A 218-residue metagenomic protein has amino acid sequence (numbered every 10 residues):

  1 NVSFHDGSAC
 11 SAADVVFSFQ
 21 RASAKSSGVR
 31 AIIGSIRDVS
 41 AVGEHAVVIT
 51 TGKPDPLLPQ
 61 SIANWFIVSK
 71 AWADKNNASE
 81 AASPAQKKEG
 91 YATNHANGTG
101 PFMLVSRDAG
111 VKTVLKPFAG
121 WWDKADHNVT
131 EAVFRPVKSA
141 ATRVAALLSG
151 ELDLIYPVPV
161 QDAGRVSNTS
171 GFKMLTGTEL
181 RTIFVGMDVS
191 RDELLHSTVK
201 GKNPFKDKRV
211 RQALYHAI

Functional and structural regions predicted by a protein language model:
N1-R30, D38-A41, T93, P101-I218: Extracytoplasmic/periplasmic ligand-capture domains
A31-A81: Surface-exposed binding/hinge segments that line and control ligand-binding clefts or catalytic entry sites
N64, A71, G90, G120-W121: Residues in intrinsically disordered, low-complexity segments of regulatory proteins
K75-K87, L194-S197, P204: Charged, glycine/proline-rich intrinsically disordered loops and linkers
Q86-H95: Short aromatic-glycine motifs in intrinsically disordered, low-complexity regions
